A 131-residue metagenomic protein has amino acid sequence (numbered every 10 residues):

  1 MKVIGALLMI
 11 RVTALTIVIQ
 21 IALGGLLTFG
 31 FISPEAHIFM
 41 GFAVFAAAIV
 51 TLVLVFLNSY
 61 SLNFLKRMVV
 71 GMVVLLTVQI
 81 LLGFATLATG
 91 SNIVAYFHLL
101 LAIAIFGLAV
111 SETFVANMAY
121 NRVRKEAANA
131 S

Functional and structural regions predicted by a protein language model:
M1-S131: Polytopic transmembrane helical bundles with strong interfacial aromatic enrichment
